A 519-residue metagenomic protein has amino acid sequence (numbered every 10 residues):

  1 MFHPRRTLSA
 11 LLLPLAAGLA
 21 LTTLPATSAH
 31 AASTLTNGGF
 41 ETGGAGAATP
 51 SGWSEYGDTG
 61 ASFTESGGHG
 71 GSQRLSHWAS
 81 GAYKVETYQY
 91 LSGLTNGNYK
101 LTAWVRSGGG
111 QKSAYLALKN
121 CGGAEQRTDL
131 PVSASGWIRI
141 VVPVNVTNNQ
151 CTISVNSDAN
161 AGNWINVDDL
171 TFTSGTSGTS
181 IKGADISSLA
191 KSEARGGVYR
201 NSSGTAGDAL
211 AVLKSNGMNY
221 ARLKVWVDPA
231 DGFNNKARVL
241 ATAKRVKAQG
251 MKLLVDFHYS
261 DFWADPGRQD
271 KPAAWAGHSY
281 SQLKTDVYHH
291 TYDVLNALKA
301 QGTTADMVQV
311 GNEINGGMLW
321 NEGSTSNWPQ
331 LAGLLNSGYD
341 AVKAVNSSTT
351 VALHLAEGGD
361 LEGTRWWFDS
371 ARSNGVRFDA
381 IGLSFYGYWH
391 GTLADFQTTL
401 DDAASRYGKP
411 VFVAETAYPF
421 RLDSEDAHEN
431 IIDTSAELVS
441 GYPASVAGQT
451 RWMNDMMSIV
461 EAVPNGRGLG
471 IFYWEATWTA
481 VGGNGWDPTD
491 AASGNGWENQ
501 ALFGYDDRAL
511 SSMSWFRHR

Functional and structural regions predicted by a protein language model:
S33, G39-A82, D208: Extracellular glycan-recognition surfaces and repeat-rich motifs
F40, K84-K112, I140-V144, D169-L170 (+2 more regions): Extra-cytoplasmic beta-strand recognition segments
F40, V141-L170: Extracellular beta-strand ligand-recognition surfaces/modules
A48-G52, V85-Y88, G109-N120, C151-V155: Beta-strand acidic-aromatic groove motif in beta-rich domains, primarily in extracellular
C121-Q150, N160: Extracellular carbohydrate recognition and processing domains and analogous Trp-centered ligand-binding platforms
T179, A194-G197, T398, D402 (+3 more regions): Aromatic-rich peripheral "rim/lid" segments of glycoside hydrolase catalytic domains that contact and position glycan
A209-L210, A344, S348-T350, G363-V439 (+2 more regions): Glycoside hydrolase catalytic-domain groove-lining segments
N235-L240, D265-F378, G391-L400, R406 (+2 more regions): Active-site cleft segment of glycoside hydrolase catalytic domains centered on the general acid/base Glu
